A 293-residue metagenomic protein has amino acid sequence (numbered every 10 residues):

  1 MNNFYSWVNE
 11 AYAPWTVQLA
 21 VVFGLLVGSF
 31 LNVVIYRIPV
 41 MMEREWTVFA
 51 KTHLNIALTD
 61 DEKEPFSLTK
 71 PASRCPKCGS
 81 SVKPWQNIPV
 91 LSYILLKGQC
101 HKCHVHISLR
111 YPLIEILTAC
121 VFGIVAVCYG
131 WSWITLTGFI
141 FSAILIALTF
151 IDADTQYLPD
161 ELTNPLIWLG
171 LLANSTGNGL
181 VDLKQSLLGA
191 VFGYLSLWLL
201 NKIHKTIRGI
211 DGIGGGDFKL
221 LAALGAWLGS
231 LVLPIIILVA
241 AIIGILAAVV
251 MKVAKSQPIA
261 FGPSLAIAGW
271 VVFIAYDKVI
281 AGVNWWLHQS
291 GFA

Functional and structural regions predicted by a protein language model:
W7, A20, I134-I243, G282-A293: Functional transmembrane core segments of multi-pass inner-membrane proteins
P14-M41: N-terminal signal-anchor transmembrane alpha helix
L31, I35, V121, V125 (+9 more regions): Alpha-helical membrane-inserting segments
N32-R37, K97-V105, L145-T155, W198-I210 (+1 more regions): C-terminal ends of transmembrane helices
R37-R110, A293: Membrane-proximal soluble regions of multi-pass membrane proteins
S108-I116, D160: Select subsegments of transmembrane alpha-helices in polytopic membrane proteins, especially boundary-proximal
E115-V121, T163-G170, L220, F261-A266: Core segments of transmembrane alpha-helices that mediate helix-helix packing or line hydrophobic substrate/ligand
G215-G216, V249-V271: Interfacial loop-to-transmembrane junctions
